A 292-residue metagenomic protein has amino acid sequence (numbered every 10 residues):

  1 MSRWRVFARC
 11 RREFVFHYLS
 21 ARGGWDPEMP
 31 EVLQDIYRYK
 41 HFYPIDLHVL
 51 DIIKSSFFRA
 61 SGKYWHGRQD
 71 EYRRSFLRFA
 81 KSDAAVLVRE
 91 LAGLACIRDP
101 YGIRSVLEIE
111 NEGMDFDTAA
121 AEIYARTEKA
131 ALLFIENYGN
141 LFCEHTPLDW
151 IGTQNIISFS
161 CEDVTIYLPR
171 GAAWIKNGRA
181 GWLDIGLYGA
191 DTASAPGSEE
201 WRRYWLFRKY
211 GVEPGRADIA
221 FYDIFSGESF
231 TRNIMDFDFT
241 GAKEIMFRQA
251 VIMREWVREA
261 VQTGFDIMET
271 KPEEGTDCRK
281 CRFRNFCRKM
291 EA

Functional and structural regions predicted by a protein language model:
W4-G93: Nuclease catalytic cores
L19-L33, L77-N111, I175-R179, G215-G227: Short, compositionally biased low-complexity segments
D35-F42, W182-G189, I267: Glycine- and acidic
I52-P147: A non-catalytic, helix-rich entry segment at domain boundaries
E122-E136, P196-Y204, K243-A250: Well-ordered, non-membrane alpha-helical segments in soluble/globular domains
P147-M246: Mg2+/Mn2+-dependent nuclease catalytic core
L206-A292: Metal-dependent nuclease catalytic regions and adjoining charged, substrate-binding loops involved in nucleic-acid end
